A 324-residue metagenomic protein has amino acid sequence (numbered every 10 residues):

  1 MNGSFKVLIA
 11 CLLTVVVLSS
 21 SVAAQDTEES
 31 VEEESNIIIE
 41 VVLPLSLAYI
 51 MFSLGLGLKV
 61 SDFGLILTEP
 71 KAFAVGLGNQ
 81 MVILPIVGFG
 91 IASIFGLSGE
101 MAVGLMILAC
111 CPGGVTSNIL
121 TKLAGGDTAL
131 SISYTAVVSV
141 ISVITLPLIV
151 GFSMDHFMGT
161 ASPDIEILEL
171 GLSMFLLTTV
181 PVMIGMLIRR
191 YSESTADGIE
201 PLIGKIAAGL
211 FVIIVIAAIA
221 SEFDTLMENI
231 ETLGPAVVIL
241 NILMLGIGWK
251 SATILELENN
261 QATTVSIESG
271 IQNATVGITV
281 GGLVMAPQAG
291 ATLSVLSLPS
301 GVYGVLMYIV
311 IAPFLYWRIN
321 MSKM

Functional and structural regions predicted by a protein language model:
M1-V7: Positively charged n-region of N-terminal signal peptides that target proteins for export
V7-M324: Alpha-helical transmembrane segments of multi-pass small-molecule/ion transporters
